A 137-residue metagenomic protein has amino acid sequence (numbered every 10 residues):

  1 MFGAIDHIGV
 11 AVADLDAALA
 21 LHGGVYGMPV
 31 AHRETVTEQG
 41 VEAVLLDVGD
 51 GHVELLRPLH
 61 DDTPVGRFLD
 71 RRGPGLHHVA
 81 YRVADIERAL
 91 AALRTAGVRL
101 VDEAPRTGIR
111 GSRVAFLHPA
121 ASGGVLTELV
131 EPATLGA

Functional and structural regions predicted by a protein language model:
M1-L19, P74-V83, A133-A137: N-terminal beta-strand motif that seeds the catalytic metal site of vicinal oxygen chelate
A4-D6, M28-G40, H60-H77, A92 (+1 more regions): A cross-kingdom feature marking solvent-exposed beta-strand/loop segments within repeated, beta-rich binding/scaffold
A13, D47-G49, A120: Short strand-coil-strand connectors
A18, M28-P29, H52-E54, D61-P64 (+1 more regions): Short loop/beta submotifs within extracellular cysteine-rich repeat domains
A18-G23, L46, L93: Conserved active-site tyrosine of GNAT-family acetyltransferases
V36-H52: C-terminal "cap" of GNAT-fold acetyltransferases
V44-L45, E54, Y81, L90-A137: Vicinal oxygen chelate
